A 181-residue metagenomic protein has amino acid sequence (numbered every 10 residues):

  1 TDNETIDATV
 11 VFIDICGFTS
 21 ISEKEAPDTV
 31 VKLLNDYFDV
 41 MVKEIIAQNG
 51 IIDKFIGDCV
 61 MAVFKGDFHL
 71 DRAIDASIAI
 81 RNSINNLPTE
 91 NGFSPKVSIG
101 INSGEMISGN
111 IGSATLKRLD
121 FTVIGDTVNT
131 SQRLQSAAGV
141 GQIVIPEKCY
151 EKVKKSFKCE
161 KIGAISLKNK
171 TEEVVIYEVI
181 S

Functional and structural regions predicted by a protein language model:
T1-I52, I56: Juxtacatalytic helix/coil linker segments that couple regulatory or sensory modules to the catalytic cores
T5-A8, K96, E172: Conserved catalytic motifs of the protein kinase core domain
F12-I15, F64-G66, S103, E178-S181: Flexible glycine-/small-residue-rich
F18, V60, C149-V153: A generic structural signal for short hydrophobic patches within well-formed alpha-helices
S20-I21, I107-I111: Short acidic/His/Gly/Ser-rich catalytic and metal-binding motifs that mark active-site loops of diverse hydrolases
N35-G50, M61, G66-I99, S103 (+2 more regions): Alpha-helical scaffold within the catalytic cores of cyclic-nucleotide enzymes
M106-S108, A137-S181: Cytosolic regulatory/linker segments at or just downstream of nucleotide-handling modules in signal-transduction
I111-G125: Short, surface-exposed loop/helix-turn segments at secondary-structure junctions that function as lids/hinges flanking
